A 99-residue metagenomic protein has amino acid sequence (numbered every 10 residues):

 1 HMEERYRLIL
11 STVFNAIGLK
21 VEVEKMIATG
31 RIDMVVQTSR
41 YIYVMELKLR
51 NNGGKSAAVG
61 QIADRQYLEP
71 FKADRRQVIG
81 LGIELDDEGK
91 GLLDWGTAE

Functional and structural regions predicted by a protein language model:
H1-Y6: A short, highly charged nucleic-acid-interacting micro-segment common to nuclease and nuclease-linked defense proteins
L10, M34-V36, R40-N51, R65: Conserved catalytic cores of phosphodiester-cleaving nucleases, focusing on short active-site segments
S11-L19, Q61-L81: Metal-dependent nuclease catalytic cores in nucleic-acid-processing enzymes, especially RNase H-like/related
V13-S39: Active-site metal-binding core of divalent-cation-utilizing nuclease and nuclease-like domains
G30-I32, Y43, R76, L81: Structural beta-strand/beta-sheet cores of well-ordered domains, especially the beta-sheet scaffolds that support
E46, S56, L92-W95: Short conserved micro-motifs at the rims of enzyme active sites and ligand-binding pockets
N51-I62: Active-site-adjacent loop/helix micro-motif of nuclease/hydrolase catalytic cores
P70, D74-E99: Domain-level recognition of nuclease-like catalytic cores that cleave nucleotide substrates
